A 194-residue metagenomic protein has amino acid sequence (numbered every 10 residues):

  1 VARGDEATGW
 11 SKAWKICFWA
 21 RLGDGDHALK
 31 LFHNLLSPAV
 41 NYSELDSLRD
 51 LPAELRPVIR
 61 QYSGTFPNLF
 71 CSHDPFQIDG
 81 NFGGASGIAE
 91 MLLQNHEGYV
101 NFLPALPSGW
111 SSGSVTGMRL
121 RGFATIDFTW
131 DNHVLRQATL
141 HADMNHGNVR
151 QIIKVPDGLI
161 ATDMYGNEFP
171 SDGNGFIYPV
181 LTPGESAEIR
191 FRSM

Functional and structural regions predicted by a protein language model:
V1-H27: Long, repeat-rich segments with strong aromatic
D26-M194: Non-catalytic C-terminal accessory modules of carbohydrate-active enzymes
